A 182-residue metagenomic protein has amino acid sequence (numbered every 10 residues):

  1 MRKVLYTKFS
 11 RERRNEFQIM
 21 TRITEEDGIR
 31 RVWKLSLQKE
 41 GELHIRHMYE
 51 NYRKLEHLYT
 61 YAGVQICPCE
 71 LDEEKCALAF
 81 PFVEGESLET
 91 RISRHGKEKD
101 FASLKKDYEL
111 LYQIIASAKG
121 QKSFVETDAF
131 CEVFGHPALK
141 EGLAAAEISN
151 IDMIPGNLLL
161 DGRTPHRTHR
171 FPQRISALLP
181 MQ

Functional and structural regions predicted by a protein language model:
M1-R11: Juxta-kinase regulatory segment immediately upstream of eukaryotic protein kinase catalytic domains
S10-C67, T90-I92: ATP-binding glycine-rich loop module of kinase domains
E26-R30, K75, A146: Glycine-centered tight beta-turn/hairpin loop motif at sheet-sheet or coil-to-beta transitions
R30, C76-L78, T164-H166: Hydrophobic residues embedded in beta-strands of well-ordered beta-sheets
S36, F80-G85, H169-P172: Short loop/turn segments at strand-loop or loop-helix junctions that form parts of catalytic or ligand-binding pockets
Q65-G135: Conserved structural core of kinase catalytic domains
E132-Q182: Catalytic activation segment of kinase domains across protein kinase-like and atypical kinase folds
